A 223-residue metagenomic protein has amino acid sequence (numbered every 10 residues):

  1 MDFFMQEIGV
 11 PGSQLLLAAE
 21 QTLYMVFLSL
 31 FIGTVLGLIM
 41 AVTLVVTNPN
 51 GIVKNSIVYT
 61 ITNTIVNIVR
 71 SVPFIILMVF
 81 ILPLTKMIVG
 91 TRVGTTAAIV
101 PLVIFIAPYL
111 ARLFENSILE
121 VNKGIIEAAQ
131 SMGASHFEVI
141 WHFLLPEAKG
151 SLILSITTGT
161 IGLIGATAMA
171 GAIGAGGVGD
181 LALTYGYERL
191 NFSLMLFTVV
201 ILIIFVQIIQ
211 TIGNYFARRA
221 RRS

Functional and structural regions predicted by a protein language model:
M1-A18: Short, strongly hydrophobic alpha-helical membrane anchors
M1-Q6, V53, G171-D180: Peri-membrane helix termini and adjoining interfacial loops of integral membrane proteins
Q14-L119, L154-I161, I201-I209: Membrane-water interface segments at the C-terminal ends of transmembrane alpha-helices in multi-pass inner-membrane
L15, A19, L23, I61 (+6 more regions): Hydrophobic alpha-helical elements at and bordering transmembrane segments of multi-pass membrane proteins
T43-P49, S131, L194-S223: C-terminal transmembrane helix and the adjacent membrane-cytosol boundary/short C-terminal tail of inner/organellar
I118-A148, E188: Short helix-to-coil transition segments within interhelical loops that connect adjacent transmembrane helices
H136-A166: Transmembrane alpha-helices
S155-I204, T211-N214: Non-cytoplasmic
